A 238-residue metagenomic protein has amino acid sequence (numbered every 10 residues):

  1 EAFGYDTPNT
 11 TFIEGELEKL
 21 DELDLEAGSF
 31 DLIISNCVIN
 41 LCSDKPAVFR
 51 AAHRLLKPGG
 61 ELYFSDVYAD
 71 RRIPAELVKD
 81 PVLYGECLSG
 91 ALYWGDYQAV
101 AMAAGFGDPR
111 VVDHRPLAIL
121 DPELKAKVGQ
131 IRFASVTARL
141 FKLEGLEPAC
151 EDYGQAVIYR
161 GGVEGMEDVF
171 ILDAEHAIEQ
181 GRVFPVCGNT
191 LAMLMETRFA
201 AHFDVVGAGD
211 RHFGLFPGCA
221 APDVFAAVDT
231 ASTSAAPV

Functional and structural regions predicted by a protein language model:
E1-N9: Short, conserved SAM-binding/catalytic segment of Class I S-adenosyl-L-methionine-dependent methyltransferases
T7, K19-I33: A short acidic, Gly/Pro-enriched loop at the edge of an enzyme's catalytic core that lines a small-molecule cofactor
E18, D31-D44: A short SAM/SAH-binding and catalytic strip from SAM-dependent methyltransferases
P46-E61: A short glycine-rich, Lys/Arg-flanked "PGG" loop and its adjoining helix->strand segment in the class I
Y68-L88: Short, glycine-/aromatic-enriched active-site segment of Class I SAM-dependent methyltransferases
S89-V111: Short alpha-helix
A104-V238: C-terminal lobe and adjacent flexible extensions of AdoMet/dcAdoMet transferase-like proteins
